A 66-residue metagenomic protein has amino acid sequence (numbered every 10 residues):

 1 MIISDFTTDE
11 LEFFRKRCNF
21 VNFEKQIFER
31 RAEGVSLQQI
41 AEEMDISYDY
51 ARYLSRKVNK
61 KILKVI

Functional and structural regions predicted by a protein language model:
I2-R17, Y50: Short, Lys/Arg-enriched N-terminal segment that forms or immediately precedes the first helix of a structured domain
R17-E24: Short helix-coil-helix linker/hinge
I27-F28: A short pre-motif secondary-structure segment
L37: Helix-turn-helix DNA-binding elements, focusing on the entry/boundary residues of the two helices that contact DNA
I40-M44: Short alpha-helical "recognition helix" segments of helix-turn-helix
D49, R56: Key DNA-contact positions within bacterial/archaeal DNA-binding proteins
V58-I66: C-terminal flanking helix
